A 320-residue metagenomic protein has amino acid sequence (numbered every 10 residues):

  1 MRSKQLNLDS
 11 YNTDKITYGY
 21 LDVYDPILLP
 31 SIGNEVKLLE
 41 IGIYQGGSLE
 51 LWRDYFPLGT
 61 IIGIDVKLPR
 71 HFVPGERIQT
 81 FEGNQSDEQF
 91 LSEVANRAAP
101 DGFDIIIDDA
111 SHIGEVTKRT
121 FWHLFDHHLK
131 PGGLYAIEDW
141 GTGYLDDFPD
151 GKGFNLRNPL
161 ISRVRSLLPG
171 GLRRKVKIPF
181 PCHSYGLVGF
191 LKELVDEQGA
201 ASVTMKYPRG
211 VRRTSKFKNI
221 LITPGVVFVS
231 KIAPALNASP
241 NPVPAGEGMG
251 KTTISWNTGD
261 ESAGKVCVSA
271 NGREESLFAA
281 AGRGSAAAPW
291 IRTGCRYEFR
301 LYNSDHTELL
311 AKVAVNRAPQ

Functional and structural regions predicted by a protein language model:
M1-I107, S111-I137, G141-P234, L310: A short alpha-helical cap/connector motif
A233-Q320: Extended, solvent-exposed regions of the mature portions of secreted/cell-surface glycoproteins
